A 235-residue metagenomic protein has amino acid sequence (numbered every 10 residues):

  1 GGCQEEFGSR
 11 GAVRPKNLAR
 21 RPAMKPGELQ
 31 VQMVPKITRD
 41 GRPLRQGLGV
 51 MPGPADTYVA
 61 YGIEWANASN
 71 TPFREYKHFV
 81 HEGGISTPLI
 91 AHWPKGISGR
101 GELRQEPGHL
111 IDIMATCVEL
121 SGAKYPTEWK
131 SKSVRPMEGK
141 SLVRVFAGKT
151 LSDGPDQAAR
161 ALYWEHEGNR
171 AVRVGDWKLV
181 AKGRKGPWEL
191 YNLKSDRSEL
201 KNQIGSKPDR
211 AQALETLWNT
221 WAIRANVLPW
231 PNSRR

Functional and structural regions predicted by a protein language model:
G1-W93: Histidine-centered active-site microenvironments of extracellular/periplasmic hydrolases and transferases
P52-G83, I97-E106, L110-L193, W221-P231 (+1 more regions): C-terminal cap/loop subdomain of S1 sulfatases and analogous C-terminal strand-loop tails that border
L193, Q203-A211: C-terminal structured subdomain/cap of oxidoreductase catalytic cores
D196: Intrinsically disordered, low-complexity polar regions and short flexible loop motifs
E199-L200: Adenylate-forming
A211-W218, A222: Short amphipathic alpha-helical coiled-coil/interface segments
